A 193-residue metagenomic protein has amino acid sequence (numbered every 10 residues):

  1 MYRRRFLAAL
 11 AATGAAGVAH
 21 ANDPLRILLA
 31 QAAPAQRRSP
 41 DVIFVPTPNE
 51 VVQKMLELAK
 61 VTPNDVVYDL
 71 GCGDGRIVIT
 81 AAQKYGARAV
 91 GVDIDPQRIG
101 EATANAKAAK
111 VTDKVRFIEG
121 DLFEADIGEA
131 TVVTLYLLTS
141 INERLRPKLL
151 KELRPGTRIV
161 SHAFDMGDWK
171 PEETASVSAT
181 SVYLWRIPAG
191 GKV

Functional and structural regions predicted by a protein language model:
M1-G14: N-terminal secretory signal peptides and thylakoid transit peptides that target proteins across membranes
P24-T62: Class I SAM-dependent transferase core
N64-G71: Conserved class I S-adenosyl-L-methionine
R76-Y85: Conserved SAM-binding loop of SAM-dependent methyltransferases across substrates and taxa, primarily the Class I
R88-D93: Conserved SAM-binding motif I beta-strand of class I
I99: Short alpha-helix immediately C-terminal to the canonical SAM-binding loop
T103-A125: S-adenosyl-L-methionine
N142-V193: C-terminal substrate-binding/active-site "lid" region of AdoMet-derived donor-dependent transferases
